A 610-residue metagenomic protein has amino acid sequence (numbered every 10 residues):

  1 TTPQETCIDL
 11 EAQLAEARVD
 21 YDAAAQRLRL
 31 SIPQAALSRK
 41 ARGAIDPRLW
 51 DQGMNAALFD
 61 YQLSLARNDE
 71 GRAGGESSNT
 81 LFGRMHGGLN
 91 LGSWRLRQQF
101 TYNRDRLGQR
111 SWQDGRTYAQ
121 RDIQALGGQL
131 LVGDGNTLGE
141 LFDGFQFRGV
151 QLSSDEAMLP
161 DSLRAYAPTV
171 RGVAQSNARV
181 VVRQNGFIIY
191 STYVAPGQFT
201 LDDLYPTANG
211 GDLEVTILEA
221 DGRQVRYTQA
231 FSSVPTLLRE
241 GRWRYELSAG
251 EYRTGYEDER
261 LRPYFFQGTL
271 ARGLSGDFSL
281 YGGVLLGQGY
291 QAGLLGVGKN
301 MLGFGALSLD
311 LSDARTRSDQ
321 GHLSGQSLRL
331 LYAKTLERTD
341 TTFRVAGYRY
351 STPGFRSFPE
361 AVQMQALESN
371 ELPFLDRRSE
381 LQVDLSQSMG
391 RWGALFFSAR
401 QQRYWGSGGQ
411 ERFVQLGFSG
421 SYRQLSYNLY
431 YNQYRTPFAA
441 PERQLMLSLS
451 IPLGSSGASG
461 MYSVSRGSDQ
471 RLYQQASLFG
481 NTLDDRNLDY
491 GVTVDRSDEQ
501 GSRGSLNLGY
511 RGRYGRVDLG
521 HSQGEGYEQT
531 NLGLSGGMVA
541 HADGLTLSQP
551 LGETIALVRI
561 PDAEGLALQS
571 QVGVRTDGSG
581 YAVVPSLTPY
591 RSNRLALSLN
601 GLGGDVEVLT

Functional and structural regions predicted by a protein language model:
T2-A66, E70-G241, G298-L302, D310-L367 (+2 more regions): Outer-membrane beta-barrel channel domains
G53-A73, W94-R106, L130-D134, Y245-R253 (+13 more regions): Transmembrane beta-strand segments that form the barrel wall of outer-membrane beta-barrel proteins
S77-N79, Q109-S111, S162-R164, R260-R262 (+8 more regions): Short sequence motifs at beta-strands and strand-loop junctions characteristic of Gram-negative outer-membrane
G83-L89, Y264-L270, V297, L385 (+1 more regions): Structured alpha-helical segments in the cores of large, soluble enzyme domains
R223, Y227-T269: Cys-His-centered catalytic/binding microenvironment captured across papain-like cysteine peptidases and homologous
G303, G417-Y427, P437-G454, R591-R594: C-terminal, active-site-flanking charged/polar segments
R356-Q415: Outer membrane beta-barrel transmembrane domains
E442-S463, T530-A540, L597: Outer-membrane beta-barrel "beta-signal"
